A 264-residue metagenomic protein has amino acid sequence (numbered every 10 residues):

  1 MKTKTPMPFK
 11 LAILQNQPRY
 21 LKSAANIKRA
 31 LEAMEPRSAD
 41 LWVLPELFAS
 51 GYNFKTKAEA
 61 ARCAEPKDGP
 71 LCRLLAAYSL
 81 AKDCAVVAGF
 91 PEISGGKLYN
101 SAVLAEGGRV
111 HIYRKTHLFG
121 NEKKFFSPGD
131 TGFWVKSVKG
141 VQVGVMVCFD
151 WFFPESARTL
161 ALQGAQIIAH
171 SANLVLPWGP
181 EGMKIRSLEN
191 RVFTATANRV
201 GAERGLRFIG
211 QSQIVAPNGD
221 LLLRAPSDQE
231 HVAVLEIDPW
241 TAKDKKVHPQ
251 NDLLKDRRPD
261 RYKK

Functional and structural regions predicted by a protein language model:
K2-L41: N-terminal glycine-/serine-/threonine-rich phosphate-binding loop
K4-A12, V135-G144, I167: Beta-strand-turn-beta hairpins that frame and shape the catalytic cleft of phosphate-ester-processing enzymes
A24, L31-E106, H111, R158 (+1 more regions): Cys-nucleophile CN-hydrolase/nitrilase-fold catalytic domain and related Cys-dependent amidase chemistry that acts on
W42, Q142-V147, I168-H170, A195: Short hydrophobic-aromatic micro-motifs
D68-A85, F152-V232: CN hydrolase (nitrilase-like) catalytic-core segments centered on the catalytic cysteine and neighboring Lys/Glu
I93-Q163, A172, W178-E181, I185 (+1 more regions): Active-site catalytic loop in hydrolytic enzyme cores
V135-S137, R199-K264: C-terminal beta-strand edge segments of enzyme domains
